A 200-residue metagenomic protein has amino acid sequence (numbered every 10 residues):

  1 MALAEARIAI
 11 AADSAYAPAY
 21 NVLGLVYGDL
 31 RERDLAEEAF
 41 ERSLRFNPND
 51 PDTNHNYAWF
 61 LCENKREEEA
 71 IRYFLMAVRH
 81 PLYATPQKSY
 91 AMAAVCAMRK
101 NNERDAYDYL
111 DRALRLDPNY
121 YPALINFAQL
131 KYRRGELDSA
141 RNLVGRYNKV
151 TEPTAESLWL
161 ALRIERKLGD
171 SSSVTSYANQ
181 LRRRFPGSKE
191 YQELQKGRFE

Functional and structural regions predicted by a protein language model:
M1-I8, L30-R42, N64-M76, K100-R112 (+2 more regions): Structural signature of tandem alpha-helical TPR/SEL1-like repeats, specifically the intra-repeat loop/turn
E5-N56: Mid-chain, structured segments of secreted extracytoplasmic proteins
A12, F46-N47, H80-L82, L116 (+2 more regions): Structural marker of alpha-solenoid helical repeat scaffolds
Y16, D50, A84-P86, Y120 (+2 more regions): Residue-level recognition of tetratricopeptide repeat
Y147-E200: Terminal, low-structured helical/coil segments at or just beyond the last alpha-helical repeat
